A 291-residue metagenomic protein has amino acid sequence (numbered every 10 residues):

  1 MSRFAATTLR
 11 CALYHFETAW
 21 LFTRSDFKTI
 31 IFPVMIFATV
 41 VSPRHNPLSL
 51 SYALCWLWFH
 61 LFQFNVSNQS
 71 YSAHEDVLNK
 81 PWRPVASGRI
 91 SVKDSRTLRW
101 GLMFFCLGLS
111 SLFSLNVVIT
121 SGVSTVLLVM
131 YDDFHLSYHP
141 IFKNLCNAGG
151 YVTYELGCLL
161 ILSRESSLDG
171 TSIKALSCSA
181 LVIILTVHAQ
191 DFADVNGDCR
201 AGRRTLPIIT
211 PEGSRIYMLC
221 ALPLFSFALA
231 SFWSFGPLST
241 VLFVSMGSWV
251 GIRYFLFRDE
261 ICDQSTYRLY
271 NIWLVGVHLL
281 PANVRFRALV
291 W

Functional and structural regions predicted by a protein language model:
M1-W291: Multi-pass alpha-helical membrane architecture of UbiA-family and related isoprenoid/lipid prenyltransferases
